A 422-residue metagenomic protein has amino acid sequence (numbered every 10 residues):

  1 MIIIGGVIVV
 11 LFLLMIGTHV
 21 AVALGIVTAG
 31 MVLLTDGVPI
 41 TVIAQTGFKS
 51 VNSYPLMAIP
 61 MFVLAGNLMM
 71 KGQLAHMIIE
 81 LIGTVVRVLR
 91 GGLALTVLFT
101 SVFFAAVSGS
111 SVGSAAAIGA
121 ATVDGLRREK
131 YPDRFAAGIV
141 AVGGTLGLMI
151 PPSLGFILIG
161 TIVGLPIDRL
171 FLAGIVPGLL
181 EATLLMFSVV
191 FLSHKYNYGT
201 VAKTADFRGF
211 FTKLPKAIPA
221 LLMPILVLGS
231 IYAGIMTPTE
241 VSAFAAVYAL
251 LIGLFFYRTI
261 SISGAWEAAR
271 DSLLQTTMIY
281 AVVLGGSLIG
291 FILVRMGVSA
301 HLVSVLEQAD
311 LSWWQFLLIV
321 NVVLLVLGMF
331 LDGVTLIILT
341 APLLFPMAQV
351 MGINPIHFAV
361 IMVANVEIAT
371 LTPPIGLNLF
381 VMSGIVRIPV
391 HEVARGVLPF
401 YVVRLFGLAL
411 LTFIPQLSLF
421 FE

Functional and structural regions predicted by a protein language model:
M1-E422: Alpha-helical transmembrane segments of multi-pass membrane transport proteins
